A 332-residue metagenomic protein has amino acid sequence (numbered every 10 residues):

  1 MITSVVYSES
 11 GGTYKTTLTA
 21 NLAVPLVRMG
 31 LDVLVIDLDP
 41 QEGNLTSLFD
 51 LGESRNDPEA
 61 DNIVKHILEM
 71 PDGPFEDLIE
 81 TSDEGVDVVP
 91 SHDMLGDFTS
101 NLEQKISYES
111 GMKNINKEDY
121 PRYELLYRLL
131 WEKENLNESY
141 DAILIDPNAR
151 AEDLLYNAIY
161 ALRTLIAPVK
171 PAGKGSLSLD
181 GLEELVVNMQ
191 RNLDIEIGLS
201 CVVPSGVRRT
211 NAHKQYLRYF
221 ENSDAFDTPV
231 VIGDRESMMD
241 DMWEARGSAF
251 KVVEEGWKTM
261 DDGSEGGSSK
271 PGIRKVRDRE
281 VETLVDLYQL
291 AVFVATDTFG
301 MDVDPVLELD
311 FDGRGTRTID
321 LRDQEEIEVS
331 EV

Functional and structural regions predicted by a protein language model:
M1-T3, D278-E280, V285, T298-V332: Acidic-aromatic/histidine active-site loop/patch
I2-Q41: Walker A/P-loop phosphate-binding motif and the immediately C-terminal alpha-helix
D32-V33, Q41-P90: Phosphate-binding loop that captures ATP/GTP phosphates
N44-L45, V89, P147, R163 (+1 more regions): Generic structural signal for small/hydrophobic residues in well-ordered secondary structure, especially within
D72-D83, P90-E152: Cytosolic-facing regulatory segments adjacent to core modules
N101-R122, M242-D278: Charged, glycine/proline-rich intrinsically disordered loops and linkers
E138, A142-D227: Conserved catalytic-core segment of NTP-binding enzymes
Y160, V203-T210, K214-G267: Beta-strand-loop-alpha "switch" segments that mediate conformational coupling across diverse proteins
